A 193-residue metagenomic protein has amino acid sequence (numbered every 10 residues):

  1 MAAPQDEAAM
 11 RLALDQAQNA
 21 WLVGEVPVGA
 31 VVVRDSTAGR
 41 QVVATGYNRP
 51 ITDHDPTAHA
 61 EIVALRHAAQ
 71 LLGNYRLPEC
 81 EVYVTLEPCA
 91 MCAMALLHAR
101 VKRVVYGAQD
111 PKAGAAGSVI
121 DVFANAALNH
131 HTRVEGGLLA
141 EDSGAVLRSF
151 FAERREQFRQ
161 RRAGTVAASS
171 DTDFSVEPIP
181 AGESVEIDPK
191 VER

Functional and structural regions predicted by a protein language model:
M1-A20, M94-R193: Zinc-dependent deaminase
A13, A17-A20, A30, A44 (+2 more regions): Small-residue (primarily alanine) positions within well-ordered alpha-helices, especially packing/interaction faces
G24-V28, P78: Short, basic and Ser/Thr-rich N-terminal targeting/leader segments
V28-S36: Short beta-strand scaffold segments in enzyme catalytic cores
Q41-P50: Short beta->alpha transition motifs characteristic of CBS
P50-V63: A short, polar/charged loop-to-alpha-helix boundary motif
N74-L86: Immediate flanking context of iron-sulfur cluster ligation sites
